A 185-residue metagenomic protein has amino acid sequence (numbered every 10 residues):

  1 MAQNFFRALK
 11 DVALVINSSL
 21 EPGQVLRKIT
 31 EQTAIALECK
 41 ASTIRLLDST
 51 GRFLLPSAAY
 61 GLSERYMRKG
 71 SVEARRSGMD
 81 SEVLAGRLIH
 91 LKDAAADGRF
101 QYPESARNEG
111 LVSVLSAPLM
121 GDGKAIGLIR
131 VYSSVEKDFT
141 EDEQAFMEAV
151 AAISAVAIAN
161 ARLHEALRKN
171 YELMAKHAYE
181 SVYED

Functional and structural regions predicted by a protein language model:
M1-Q24, I35, A166-Y183: Signal-transmission linkers at sensory-effector interfaces
M1-Q3, Y132-A149: Regulatory loop-to-helix N-cap segments in sensory/regulatory domains that couple ligand/signal detection
N4, M79, L119-S133, A157: Sensory-domain boundary capping and coupling elements
T43-M67: GAF sensory/regulatory domain recognition with acknowledged cross-activation on helical regulatory dimers
E64-I89, Y102: Acidic/proline- and glycine-rich, intrinsically disordered low-complexity segments that serve as regulatory linkers
E64-R65, A94-S113, S133, K176: Signal-transducing coupling segments at domain and membrane junctions
V112-M120: A short, aliphatic-rich beta-strand micro-motif
E148-V156: Allosteric cytosolic regulatory segments
